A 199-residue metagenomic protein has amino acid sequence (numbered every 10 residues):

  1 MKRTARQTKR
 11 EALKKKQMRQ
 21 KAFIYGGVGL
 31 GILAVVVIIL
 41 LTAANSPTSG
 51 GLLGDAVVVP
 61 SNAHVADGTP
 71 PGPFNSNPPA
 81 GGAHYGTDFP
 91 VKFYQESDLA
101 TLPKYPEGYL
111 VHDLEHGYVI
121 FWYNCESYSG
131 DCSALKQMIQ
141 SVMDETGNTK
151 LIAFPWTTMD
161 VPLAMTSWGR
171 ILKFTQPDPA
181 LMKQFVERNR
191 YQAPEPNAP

Functional and structural regions predicted by a protein language model:
M1-R19: N-terminal Lys/Arg-rich, disordered targeting/topogenic segments
Q20-V28: Short, hydrophobic alpha-helical membrane anchors of single-pass surface/secreted proteins
G27-L40: Hydrophobic membrane-insertion alpha-helices, especially the h-region of bacterial N-terminal signal peptides
A44-Y109: Surface-exposed, low-hydrophobicity interaction/linker segments
G86, D131-K136, A164-M165: Short, well-ordered strand-loop elements centered on a beta-strand within folded domains, enriched for acidic residues
D98-T146: Mid-length scaffold segments of soluble, non-membrane domains
M138-P199: Helix-rich interaction surfaces within compact, conserved domain-sized segments that mediate assembly or partner
